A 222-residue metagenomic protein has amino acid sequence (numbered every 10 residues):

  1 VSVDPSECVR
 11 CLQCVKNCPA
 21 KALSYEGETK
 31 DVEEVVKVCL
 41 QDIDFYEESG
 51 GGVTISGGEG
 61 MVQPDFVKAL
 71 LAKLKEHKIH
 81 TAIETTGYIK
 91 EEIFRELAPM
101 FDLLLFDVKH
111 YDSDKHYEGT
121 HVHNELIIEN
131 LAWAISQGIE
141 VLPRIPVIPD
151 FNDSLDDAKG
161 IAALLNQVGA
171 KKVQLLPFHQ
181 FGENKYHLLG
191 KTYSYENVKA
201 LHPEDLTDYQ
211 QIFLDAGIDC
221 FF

Functional and structural regions predicted by a protein language model:
V1-K21, E59: Cysteine-centered iron-sulfur cluster-binding motifs in ferredoxin-type domains/subunits of redox enzymes
E7, E28-E34: FAD-binding FR-type
A22-G27: Iron-sulfur (Fe-S) cluster-binding segments and ferredoxin-like electron-carrier domains, especially [2Fe-2S]
E33-G182, H187: Conserved AdoMet/S-adenosylmethionine-binding subsite of the radical SAM
A163, K171, H187-I212, I218: A structural motif corresponding to the C-terminal lobe/cap of the Radical SAM core domain
C220-F222: Short hydrophobic/aromatic patches at helix-to-coil boundaries
